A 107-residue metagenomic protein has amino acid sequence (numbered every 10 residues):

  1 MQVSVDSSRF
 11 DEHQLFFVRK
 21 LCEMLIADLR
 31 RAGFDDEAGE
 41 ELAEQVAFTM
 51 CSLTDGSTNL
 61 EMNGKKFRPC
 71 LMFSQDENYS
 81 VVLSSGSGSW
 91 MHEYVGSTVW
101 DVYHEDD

Functional and structural regions predicted by a protein language model:
M1-E37, G64-K65: N-terminal low-complexity, intrinsically disordered segments
D6, D11, D28, D35-D36 (+5 more regions): Acidic-enriched, low-complexity/disordered segments with a strong bias for Aspartate over Glutamate
E12, E23, E37-E44, E61 (+2 more regions): Glutamate identity and glutamate-enriched acidic tracts
K20, M24, D28, L42-L53 (+1 more regions): Amphipathic alpha-helical segments in well-ordered regions
E41-K65, C70: Amphipathic, interaction-prone secondary-structure segments
L60-D107: Amphipathic alpha-helical binding modules
